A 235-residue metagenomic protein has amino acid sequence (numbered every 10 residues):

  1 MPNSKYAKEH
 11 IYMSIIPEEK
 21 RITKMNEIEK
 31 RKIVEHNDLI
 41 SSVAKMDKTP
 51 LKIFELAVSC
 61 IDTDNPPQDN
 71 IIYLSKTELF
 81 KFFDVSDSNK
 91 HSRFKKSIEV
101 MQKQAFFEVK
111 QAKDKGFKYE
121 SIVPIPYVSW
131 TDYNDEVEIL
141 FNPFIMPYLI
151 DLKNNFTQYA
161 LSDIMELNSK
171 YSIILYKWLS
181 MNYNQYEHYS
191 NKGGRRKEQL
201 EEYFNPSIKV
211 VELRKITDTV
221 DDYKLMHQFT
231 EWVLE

Functional and structural regions predicted by a protein language model:
P2-E235: Charged, alpha-helix-forming regions
